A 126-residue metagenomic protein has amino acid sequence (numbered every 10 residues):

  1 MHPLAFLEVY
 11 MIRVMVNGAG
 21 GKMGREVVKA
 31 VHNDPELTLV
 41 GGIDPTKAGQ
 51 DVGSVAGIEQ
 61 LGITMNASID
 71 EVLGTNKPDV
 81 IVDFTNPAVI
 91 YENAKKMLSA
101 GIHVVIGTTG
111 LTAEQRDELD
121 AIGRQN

Functional and structural regions predicted by a protein language model:
M1-Y10: Short, Lys/Arg-enriched N-terminal segments with co-localized hydrophobic residues within the first ~10-30 amino acids
V14-G18: Conserved N-terminal Rossmann-fold NAD(P)-binding element of oxidoreductases
G20, G24-V28: N-terminal Rossmann NAD(P)H-binding glycine-rich loop of SDR-like oxidoreductase domains
N33-I58: NAD(P)-binding Rossmann-fold cofactor-contacting core
L39, V104-V105: Hydrophobic beta-strand scaffold residues
T64-S68: Short acidic-hydrophobic, aromatic-tinged amphipathic segments that line or gate anion-handling sites
D70-E71, N76-M97, G110-E114: Beta-loop-alpha module in the N-terminal Rossmann-like domain of NAD(P)-dependent dehydrogenases, especially those
K95-A100, G107-N126: Rossmann-fold NAD(P)-binding glycine/threonine-rich loop
